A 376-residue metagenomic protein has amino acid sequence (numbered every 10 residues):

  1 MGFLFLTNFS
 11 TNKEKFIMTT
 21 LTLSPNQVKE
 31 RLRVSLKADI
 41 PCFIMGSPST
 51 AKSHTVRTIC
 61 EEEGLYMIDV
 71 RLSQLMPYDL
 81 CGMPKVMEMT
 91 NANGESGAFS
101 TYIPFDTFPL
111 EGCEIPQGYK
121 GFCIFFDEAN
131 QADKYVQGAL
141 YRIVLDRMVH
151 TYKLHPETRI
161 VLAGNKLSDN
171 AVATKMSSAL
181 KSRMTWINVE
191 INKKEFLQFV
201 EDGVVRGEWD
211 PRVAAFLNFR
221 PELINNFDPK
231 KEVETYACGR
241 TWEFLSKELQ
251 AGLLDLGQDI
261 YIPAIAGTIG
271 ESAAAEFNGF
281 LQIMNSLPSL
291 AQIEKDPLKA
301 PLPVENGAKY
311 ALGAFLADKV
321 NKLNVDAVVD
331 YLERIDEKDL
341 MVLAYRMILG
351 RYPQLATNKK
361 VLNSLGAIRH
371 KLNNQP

Functional and structural regions predicted by a protein language model:
M1-I17: Short, Lys/Arg-enriched N-terminal segments with co-localized hydrophobic residues within the first ~10-30 amino acids
N8, M18-P376: C-terminal regulatory/interaction module of P-loop NTP-utilizing enzymes
